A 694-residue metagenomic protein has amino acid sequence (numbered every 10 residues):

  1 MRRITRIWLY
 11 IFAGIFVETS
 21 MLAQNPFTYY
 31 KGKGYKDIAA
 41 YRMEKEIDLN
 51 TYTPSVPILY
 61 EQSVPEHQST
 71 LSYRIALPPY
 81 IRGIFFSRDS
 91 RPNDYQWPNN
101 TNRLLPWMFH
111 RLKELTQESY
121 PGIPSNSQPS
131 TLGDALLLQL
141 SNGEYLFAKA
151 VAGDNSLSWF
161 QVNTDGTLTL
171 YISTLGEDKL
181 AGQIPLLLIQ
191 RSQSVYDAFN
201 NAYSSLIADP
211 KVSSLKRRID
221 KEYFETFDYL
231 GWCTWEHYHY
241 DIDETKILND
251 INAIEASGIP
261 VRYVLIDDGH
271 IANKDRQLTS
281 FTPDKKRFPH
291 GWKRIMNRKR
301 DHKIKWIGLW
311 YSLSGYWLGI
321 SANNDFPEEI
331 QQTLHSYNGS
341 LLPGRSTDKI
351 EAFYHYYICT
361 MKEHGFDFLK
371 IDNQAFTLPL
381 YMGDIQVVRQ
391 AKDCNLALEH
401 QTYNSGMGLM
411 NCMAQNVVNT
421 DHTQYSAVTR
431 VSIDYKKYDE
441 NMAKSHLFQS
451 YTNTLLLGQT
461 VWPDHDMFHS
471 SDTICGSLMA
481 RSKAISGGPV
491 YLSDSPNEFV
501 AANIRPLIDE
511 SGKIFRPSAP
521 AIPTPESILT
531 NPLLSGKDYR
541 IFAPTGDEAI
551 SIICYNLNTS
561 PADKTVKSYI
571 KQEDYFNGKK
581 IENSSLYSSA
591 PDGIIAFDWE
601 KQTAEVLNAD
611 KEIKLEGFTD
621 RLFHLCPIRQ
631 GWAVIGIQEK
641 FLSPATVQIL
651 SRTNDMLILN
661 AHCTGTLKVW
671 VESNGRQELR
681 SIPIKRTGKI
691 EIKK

Functional and structural regions predicted by a protein language model:
M1-N25: Bacterial Sec-dependent N-terminal signal peptides
N25-A208: N-terminal accessory beta-strand-rich subdomains and adjacent acidic, glycine-rich linkers that precede catalytic cores
Y80-P92, Y575-K601, W670-P683: Solvent-exposed beta-hairpin/edge-strand motifs
Y223-V387: Aromatic-lined carbohydrate-binding/catalytic grooves of carbohydrate-active enzymes
Y238-I242, I271-D275, S314-I320, F376-L380 (+8 more regions): Flexible loop/turn segments at secondary-structure boundaries
W317-E363, L396-N503, A519-N531, G536: Glycan-recognition surfaces
K483-S486, Y491, T530-D592, L622-R629 (+1 more regions): Carbohydrate-binding surface patches
L607-V647, L667, R676-K694: C-terminal beta-strand-rich structural cap/linker in extracellular carbohydrate-active enzymes
